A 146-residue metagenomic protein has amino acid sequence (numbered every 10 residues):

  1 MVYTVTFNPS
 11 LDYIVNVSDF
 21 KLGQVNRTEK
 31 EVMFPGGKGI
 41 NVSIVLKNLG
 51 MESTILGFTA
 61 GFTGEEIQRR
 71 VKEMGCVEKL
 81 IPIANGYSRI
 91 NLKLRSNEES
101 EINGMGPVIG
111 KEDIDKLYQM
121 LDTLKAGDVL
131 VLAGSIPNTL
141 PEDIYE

Functional and structural regions predicted by a protein language model:
M1-G23, V32: Positively charged, low-complexity intrinsically disordered leader regions
M1-V5, K72, L80-P82, N97-E146: Ribokinase/PfkB-type carbohydrate-kinase core domain
D12, F62, Y87, V108 (+1 more regions): Short alpha-helical
I14-N16, E65, P141-E142: Short glycine-/acidic-enriched loop or helix-start segments at secondary-structure transitions that form or flank
D19-L22, R70-M74, E146: Short, solvent-exposed amphipathic alpha-helical segments in soluble enzyme and RNA/protein-processing domains
G23-E29, E98-S100: Generic N-terminal amphipathic, Lys/Arg-enriched alpha-helix
R27-Y87: Substrate-binding N-lobe of the ribokinase-like
